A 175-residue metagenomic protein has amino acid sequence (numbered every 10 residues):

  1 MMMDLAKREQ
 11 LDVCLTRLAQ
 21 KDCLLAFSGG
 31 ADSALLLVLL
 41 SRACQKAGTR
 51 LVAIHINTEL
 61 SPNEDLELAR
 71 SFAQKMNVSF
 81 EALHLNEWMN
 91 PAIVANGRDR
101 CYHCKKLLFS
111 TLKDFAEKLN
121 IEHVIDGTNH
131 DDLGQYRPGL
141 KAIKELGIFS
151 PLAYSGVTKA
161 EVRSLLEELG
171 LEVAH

Functional and structural regions predicted by a protein language model:
M1-E168: ATP-dependent adenylation/nucleotidyltransferase module used to activate substrates
L169-H175: Anionic-ligand-binding alpha/beta catalytic cores of soluble enzymes and soluble regulatory domains that recognize
